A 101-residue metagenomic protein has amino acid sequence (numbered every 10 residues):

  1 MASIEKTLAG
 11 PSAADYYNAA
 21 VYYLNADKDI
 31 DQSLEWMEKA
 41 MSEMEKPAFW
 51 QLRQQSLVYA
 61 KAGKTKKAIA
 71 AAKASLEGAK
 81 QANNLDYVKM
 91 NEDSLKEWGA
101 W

Functional and structural regions predicted by a protein language model:
M1-I4, N91: Generic structural signal of hydrophobic/aromatic residues within well-ordered alpha-helices of folded domains
S3-Y59, G63-K67, E77-G78: Alpha-helical adaptor scaffolds
Y22, V58, N91, L95-W98: TPR/TPR-like alpha-solenoid repeats
E38-K39, A74, Q81, S94-E97: The canonical alpha-helical register within tetratricopeptide repeats
K61-A71, L95-W101: Alpha-helical linker/edge segments of TPR/alpha-solenoid repeat scaffolds and analogous pre-/post-domain helices
A72-S75, M90: Long amphipathic alpha-helical scaffold regions
